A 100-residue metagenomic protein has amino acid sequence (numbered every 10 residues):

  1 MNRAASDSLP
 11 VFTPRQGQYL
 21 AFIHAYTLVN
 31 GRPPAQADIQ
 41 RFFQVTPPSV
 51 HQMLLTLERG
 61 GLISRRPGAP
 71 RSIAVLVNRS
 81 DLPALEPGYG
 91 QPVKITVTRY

Functional and structural regions predicted by a protein language model:
M1-A4, S8, N78-Y100: Long, low-complexity, charge-rich intrinsically disordered regions
P10-Q16, A35, R66-Y89: Short, cationic-aromatic polyanion-contact patches
A25-G31: Short helix-capping/hinge SLiMs at alpha-helix to coil transitions
P33-F43: A short alpha-helical element within helix-turn-helix/winged-helix DNA-binding domains across DNA-binding proteins
L54-L55: Short, hydrophobic-biased segments on the C-terminal half of alpha helices that form "recognition helices"
G61: Glycine-centered, phosphate/nucleic-acid-interacting loop/turn motifs that mediate DNA/RNA or nucleotide
